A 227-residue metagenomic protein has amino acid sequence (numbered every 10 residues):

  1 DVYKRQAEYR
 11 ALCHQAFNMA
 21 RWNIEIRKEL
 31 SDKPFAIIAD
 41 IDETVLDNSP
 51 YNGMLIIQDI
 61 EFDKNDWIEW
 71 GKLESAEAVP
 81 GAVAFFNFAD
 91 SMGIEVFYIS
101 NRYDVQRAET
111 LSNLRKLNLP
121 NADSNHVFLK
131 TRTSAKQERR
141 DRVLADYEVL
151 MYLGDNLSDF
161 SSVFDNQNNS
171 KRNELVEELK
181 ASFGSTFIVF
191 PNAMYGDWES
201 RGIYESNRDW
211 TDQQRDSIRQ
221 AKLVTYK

Functional and structural regions predicted by a protein language model:
V2-Y3: Short, small-residue-biased leader/transition segments that mark boundaries at the very start of proteins
A7-H14, K72-P80, N101-A108, K130-Q137: Soluble non-cytosolic domains of exported or imported proteins
E8-I26: Short coil-to-helix leader/linker segments, especially the first N-terminal amphipathic alpha-helix with its helix
S31-K33: Short, small/polar residue-rich loop motifs at catalytic or cofactor-binding pockets
F35-N48: Asp-based phosphoryl-transfer active-site loop
E43, A82-L114, D155: Substrate-recognition element of Asp-dependent hydrolases with the DxDx(T/V) motif
N52-A78: Metal-dependent phosphoesterase signature
Y103, R107-K227: C-terminal cap/substrate-recognition subdomain and adjoining C-terminal extension of metal-dependent phosphatase-like
